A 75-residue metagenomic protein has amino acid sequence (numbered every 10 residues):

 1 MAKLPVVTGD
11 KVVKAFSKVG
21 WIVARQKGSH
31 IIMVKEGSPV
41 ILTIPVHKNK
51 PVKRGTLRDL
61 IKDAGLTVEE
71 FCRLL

Functional and structural regions predicted by a protein language model:
M1, E36-P39, E69-L75: Ribonuclease/tRNase effector modules and their secretory precursors
M1-K27: N-terminal first-folded block
K3-V6, T43, P51, R73: Residue-level preference for alpha-helix termini and adjacent loops
V12, I31, R58: Short, flexible micro-motifs
V19-W21, M33, E70-F71: Broad hydrophobic/π-residue packing in well-ordered secondary structure
V23-R54: A short, structured beta-strand/loop element
K48-L75: C-terminal structural segments of small proteins and small subunits
